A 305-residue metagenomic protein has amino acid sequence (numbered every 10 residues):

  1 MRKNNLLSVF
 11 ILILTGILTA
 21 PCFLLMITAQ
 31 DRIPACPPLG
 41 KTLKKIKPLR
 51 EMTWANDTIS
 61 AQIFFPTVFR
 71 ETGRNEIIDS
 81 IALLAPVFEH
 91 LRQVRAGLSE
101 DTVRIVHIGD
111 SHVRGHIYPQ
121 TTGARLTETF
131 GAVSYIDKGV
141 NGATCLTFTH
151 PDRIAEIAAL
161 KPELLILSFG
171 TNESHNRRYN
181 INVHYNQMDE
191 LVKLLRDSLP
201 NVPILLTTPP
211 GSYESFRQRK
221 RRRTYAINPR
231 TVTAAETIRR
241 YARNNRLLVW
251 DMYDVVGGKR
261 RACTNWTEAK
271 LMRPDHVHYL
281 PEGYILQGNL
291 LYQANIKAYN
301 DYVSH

Functional and structural regions predicted by a protein language model:
M1-I108, H112-A132, L160-K161, V303-H305: N-terminal secretory targeting modules
I27, G211-H305: Catalytic His-Asp segment of secreted/periplasmic serine-dependent ester chemistry enzymes
I77, R177-Y185, T224-T231, P281: Flexible, glycine- and charge-enriched loops at secondary-structure boundaries
L83, V87, R114, Y118 (+9 more regions): Stable alpha-helical elements in mature extracytoplasmic
T102-V202: Conserved SGNH/GDSL esterase-like catalytic core that processes O-acyl groups on lipids and polysaccharides
S111-H112, T208, L280: Ser/Thr-glycine-rich phosphate-binding loops at phosphate-binding pockets of nucleotides, nucleotide cofactors
S168, T207-T208: Alpha/beta-hydrolase-fold catalytic nucleophile elbow
V202-L205, L248: Proline-centered loop/turn at the N-terminus of a beta-strand
